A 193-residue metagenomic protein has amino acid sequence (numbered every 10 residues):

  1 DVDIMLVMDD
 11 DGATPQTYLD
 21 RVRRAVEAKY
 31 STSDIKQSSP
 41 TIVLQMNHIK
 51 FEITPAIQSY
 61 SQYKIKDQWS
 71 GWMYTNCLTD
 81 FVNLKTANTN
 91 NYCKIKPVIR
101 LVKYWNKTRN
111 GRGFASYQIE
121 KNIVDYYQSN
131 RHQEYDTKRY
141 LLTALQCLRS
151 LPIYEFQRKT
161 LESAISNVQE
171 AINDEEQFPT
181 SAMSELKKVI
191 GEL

Functional and structural regions predicted by a protein language model:
D1-R23: Catalytic metal-binding acidic patch
D11-G12, N88-T89, N110: Second-shell loop/turn segments in exported
T17, S39, H48, N76-T79 (+2 more regions): Short, well-structured alpha-helical interface segments that form or flank functional binding sites
L19-K64: Conserved catalytic core of two-metal-ion nucleotidyltransferases
K50-T89: Conserved NTP-donor binding/palm subdomain of two-metal-ion nucleotidyltransferases/polymerases, i.e., the charged
K94-L193: Conserved nucleotidyltransferase catalytic core and NTase-mimicking acidic/glycine-rich helix/loop elements in nucleic
